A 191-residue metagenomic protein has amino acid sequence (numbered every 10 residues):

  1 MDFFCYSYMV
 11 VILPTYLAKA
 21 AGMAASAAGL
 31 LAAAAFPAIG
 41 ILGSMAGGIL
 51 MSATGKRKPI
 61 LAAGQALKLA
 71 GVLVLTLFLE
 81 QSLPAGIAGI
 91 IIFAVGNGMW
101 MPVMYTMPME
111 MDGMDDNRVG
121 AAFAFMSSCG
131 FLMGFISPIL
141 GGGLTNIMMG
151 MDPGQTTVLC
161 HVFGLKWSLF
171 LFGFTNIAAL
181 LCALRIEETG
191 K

Functional and structural regions predicted by a protein language model:
M1-G47, M101, S137-P138: Extracytoplasmic gate region of multi-pass secondary transporters
L17-A27, D115, M151-D152, H161: Short extramembrane helix-to-coil loop segments that connect adjacent transmembrane helices in Major
A33-A34, A38, A66, A124-L132: Transmembrane alpha-helical cores of Major Facilitator Superfamily
G43-K56, T145: Helix-to-loop junctions at the C-terminal end of transmembrane segments in multipass secondary transporters
R57-M107: C-terminal transmembrane helical hairpin of 12-TM major facilitator-type secondary transporters
T76, L165-K191: Multi-pass alpha-helical transporter architecture, strongest for 12-TM Major Facilitator/SLC carriers used
G113-M151: A late C-terminal transmembrane helix in Major Facilitator Superfamily
G142-N176: A membrane-interface helix-boundary motif in multi-pass transporters
